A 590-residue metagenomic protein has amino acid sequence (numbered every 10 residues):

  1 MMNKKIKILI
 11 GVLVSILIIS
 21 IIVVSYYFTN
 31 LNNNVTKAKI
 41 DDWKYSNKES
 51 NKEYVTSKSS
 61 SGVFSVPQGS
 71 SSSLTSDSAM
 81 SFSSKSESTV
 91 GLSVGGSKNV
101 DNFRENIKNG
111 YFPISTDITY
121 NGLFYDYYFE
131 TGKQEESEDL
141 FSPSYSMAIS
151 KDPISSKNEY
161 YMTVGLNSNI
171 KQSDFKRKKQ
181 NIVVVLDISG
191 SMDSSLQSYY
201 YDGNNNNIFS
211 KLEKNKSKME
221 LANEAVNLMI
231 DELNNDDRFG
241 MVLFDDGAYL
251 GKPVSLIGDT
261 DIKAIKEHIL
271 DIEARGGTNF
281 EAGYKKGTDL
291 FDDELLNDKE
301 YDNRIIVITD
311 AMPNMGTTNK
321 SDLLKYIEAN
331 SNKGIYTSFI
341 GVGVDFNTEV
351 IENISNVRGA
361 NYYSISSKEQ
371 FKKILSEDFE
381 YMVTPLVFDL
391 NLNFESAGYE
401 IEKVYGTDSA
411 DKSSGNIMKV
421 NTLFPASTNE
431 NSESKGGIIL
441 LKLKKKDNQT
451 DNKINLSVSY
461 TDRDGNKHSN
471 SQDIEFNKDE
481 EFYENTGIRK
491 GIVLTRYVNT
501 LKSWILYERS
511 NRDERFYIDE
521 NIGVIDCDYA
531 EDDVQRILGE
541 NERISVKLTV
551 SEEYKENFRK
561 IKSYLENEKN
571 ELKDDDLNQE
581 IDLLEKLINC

Functional and structural regions predicted by a protein language model:
M1-K5: N-terminal Lys/Arg-rich, disordered targeting/topogenic segments
I6-K216, E220, L228, E232-L233 (+8 more regions): Von Willebrand factor
I21, D152-F388, K446-Q449, E580-C590: Exposed acidic/Ser/Thr-rich ligand/metal-binding surfaces
N167-N169, E395-A397, K444-K446, T461: Solvent-exposed residues in well-ordered beta-strands and their adjoining turns, especially edge/terminal strands
Y336, R358-S366, K372-E377, V383-E430 (+1 more regions): Polar, glycine-rich mid-to-C-terminal structural blocks that act as macromolecule-binding/assembly scaffolds
S432-Q449: Low-complexity, intrinsically disordered segments enriched in Ser/Thr together with acidic residues
L441, K453-Y460: Short, aromatic- and glycine-rich surface loops/edge beta-strands on solvent-exposed regions
